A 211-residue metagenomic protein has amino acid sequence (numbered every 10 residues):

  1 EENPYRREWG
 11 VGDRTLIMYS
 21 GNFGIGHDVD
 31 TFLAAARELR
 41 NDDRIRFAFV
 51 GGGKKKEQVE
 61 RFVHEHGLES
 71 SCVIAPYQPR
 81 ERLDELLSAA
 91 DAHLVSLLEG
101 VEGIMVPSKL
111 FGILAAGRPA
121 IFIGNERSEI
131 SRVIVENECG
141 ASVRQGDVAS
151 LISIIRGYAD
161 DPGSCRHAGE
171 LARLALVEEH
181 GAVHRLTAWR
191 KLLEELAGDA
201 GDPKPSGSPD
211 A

Functional and structural regions predicted by a protein language model:
E1-G10: A short helix/loop element that forms part of the nucleotide-sugar donor recognition site in Leloir-type
W9, S20-G24, L39, G53 (+1 more regions): Short donor-sugar binding/catalytic loops of nucleotide-sugar-dependent glycosyltransferases, especially enzymes
V11-H27, L33-A36, A48: Conserved donor-binding/catalytic core segment of Leloir-type glycosyltransferases
H27, Y77-L86, H93-L114, P119-R132: Nucleotide-sugar-dependent
R44, A48-G51, K56-D84: Nucleotide-activated donor-binding/catalytic signature segment of Leloir-type glycosyltransferases, i.e., the conserved
N125-R156, S164: Change "using UDP/GDP/dTDP sugars" to "using nucleotide sugars
S150, G157, S164-E179, A188: A short, well-ordered alpha-helix in the C-terminal region of glycosyltransferases
A182-A211: C-terminal alpha-helical cap of glycosyltransferases
